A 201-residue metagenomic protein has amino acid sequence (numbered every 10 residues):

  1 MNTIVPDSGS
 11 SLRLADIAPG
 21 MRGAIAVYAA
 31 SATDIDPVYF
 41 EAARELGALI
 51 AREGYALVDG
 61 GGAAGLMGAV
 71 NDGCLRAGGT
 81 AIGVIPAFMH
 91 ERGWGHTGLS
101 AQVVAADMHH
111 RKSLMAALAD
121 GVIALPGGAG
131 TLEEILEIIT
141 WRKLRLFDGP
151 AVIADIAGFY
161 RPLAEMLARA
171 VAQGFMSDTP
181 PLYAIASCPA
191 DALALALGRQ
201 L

Functional and structural regions predicted by a protein language model:
N2-L118, I156-L201: A cross-family phosphate/adenosyl-ligand binding-site feature
H110-R145, V152, L201: Active-site/ligand-binding-proximal alpha/beta "capping" segment
L125-P126, P150-A154, P180-Y183: Flexible, glycine/proline-enriched loop segments at strand-loop-helix junctions that form or flank small-ligand binding
